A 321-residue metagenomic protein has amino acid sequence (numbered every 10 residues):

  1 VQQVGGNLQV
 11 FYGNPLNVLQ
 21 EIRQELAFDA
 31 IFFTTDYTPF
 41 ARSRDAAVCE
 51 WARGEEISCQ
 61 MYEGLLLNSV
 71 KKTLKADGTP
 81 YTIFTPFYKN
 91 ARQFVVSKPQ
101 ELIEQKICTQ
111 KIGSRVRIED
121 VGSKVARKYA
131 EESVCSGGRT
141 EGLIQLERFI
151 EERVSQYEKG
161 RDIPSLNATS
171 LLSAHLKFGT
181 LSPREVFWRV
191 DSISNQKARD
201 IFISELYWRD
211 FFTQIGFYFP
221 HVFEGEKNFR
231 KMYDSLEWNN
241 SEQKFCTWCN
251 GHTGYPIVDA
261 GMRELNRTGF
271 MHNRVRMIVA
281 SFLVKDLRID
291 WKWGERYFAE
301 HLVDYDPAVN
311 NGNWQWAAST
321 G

Functional and structural regions predicted by a protein language model:
V1-P99, A198, R263-E264, V309: Trp/Phe/Arg-rich N-terminal binding region typifying the photolyase-homology
G6, T35-D36, E158-K159, W248-C249 (+1 more regions): Short, contiguous strand/loop micro-motifs
V10-G13, G137-T140, H252, P256: Conserved phosphate-coordination/catalytic loops
C49, C59, C108, C135 (+1 more regions): Generic recognition of cysteine residues
E55-I57, G78-K231: Glycine/tryptophan-enriched, flexible segments
L66-K71, K159, N195, E300: Short, charged low-complexity linear motifs
L74, F84, Y157, W238 (+1 more regions): Short clusters of hydrophobic/aromatic residues that line enzyme substrate/ligand-binding pockets
N167-G321: Active-site-proximal binding-pocket segments
